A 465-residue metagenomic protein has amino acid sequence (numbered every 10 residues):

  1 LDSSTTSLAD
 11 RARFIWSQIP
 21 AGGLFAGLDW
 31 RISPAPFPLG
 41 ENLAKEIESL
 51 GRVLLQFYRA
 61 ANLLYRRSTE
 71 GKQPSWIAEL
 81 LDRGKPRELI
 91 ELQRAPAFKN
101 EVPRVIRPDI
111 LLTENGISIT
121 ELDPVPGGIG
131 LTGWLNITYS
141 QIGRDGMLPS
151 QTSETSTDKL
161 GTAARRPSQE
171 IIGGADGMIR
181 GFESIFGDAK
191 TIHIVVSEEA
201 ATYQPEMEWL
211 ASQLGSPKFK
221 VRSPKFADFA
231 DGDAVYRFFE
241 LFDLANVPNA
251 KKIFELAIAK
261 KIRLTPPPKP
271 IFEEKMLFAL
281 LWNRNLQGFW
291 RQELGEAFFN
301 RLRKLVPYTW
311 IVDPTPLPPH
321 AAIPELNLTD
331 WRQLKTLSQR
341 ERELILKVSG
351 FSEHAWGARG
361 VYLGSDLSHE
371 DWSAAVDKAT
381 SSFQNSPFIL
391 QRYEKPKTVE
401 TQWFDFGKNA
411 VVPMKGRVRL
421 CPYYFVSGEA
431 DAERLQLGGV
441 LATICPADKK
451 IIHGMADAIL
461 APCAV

Functional and structural regions predicted by a protein language model:
L1-V465: Preference for protein termini
